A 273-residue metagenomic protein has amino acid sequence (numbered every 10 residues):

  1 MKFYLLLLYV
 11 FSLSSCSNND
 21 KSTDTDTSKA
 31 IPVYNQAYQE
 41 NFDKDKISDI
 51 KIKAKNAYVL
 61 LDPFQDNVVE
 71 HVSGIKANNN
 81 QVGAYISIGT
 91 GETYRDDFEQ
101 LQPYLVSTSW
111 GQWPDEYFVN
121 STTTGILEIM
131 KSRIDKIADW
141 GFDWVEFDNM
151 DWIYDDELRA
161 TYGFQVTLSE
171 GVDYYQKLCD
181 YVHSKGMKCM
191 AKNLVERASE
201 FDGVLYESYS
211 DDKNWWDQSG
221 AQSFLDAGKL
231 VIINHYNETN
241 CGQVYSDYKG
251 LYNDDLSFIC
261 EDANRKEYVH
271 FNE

Functional and structural regions predicted by a protein language model:
M1-Y9: Sec-dependent signal peptide recognition, specifically the positively charged N-region followed immediately by
Y9-V10, N253: Residue-level signal for mature regions of secreted extracellular proteins and peptides
S14-S15: C-terminal motif of bacterial Sec signal peptides marking the signal peptidase cleavage site
N19-T25: Ser/Thr-rich, Pro/Gly/Ala-heavy low-complexity intrinsically disordered linkers and tails of secreted extracellular
T25-E273: Glycan-processing catalytic domains of CAZymes
